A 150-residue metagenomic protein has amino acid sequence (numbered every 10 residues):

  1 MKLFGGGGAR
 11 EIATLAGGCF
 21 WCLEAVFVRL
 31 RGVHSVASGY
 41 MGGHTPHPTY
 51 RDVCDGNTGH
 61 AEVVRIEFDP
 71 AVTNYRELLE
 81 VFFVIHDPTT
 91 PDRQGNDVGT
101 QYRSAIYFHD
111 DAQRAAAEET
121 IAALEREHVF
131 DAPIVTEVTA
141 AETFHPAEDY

Functional and structural regions predicted by a protein language model:
M1-Y150: Flexible coil/turn and secondary-structure edge motifs
